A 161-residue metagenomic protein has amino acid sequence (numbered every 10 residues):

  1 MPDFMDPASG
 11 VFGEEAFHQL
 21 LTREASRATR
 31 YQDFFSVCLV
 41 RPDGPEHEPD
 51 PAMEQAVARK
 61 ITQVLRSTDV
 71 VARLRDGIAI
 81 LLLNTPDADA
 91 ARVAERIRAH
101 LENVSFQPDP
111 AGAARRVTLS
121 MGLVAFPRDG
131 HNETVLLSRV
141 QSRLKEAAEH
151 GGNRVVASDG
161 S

Functional and structural regions predicted by a protein language model:
M1-G13: Amphipathic HAMP/coiled-coil signal-transducing linker helices that couple sensory inputs to cytosolic output domains
A8-S9, P42-G44, I78-A79: Hydrophobic/aromatic micro-motifs used in signal-transmission helices and low-complexity FG repeats
F17, D87, A91-R98, F126-V156: Catalytic-core segments of nucleotide cyclases and related cyclic-nucleotide turnover enzymes
L20-P49: Active-site-proximal structural segments of metal-dependent nucleotidyl cyclase/transferase enzymes
A25-R30, V57-D87, A99: Conserved helix-loop-beta segment at the catalytic/binding core of cyclic-nucleotide signaling proteins
R27, Q63-T68, H100-G112, L144-E146: Short catalytic/binding micro-motifs of nucleotide second-messenger systems
H47-M53, I80-R96: Short helix/loop segment flanking the catalytic signature motif in cyclic-nucleotide metabolism enzymes
R73-G77, L81-L83, D109-Q141, S158: A short glycine-enriched loop-to-beta-strand structural element that forms part of the catalytic core of nucleotide
